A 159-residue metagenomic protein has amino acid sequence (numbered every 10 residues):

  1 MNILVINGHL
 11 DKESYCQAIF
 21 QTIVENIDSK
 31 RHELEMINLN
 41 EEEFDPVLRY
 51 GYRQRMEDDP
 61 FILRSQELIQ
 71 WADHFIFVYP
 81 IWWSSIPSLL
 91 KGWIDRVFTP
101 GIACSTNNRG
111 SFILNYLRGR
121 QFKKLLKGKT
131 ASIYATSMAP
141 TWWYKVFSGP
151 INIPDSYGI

Functional and structural regions predicted by a protein language model:
M1-H32: N-terminal beta1-alpha1 ligand-phosphate binding loop
G8, L39, T136: Cofactor-binding loop segments of dinucleotide-utilizing enzymes, especially the Rossmann-like FAD- and NAD(P)+-binding
D11-K12, R53-Q54, Y144: A generic structural signal for short
K12, E43, P140: Flexible, glycine-rich phosphate/dinucleotide-binding loops and adjacent beta-alpha linkers at cofactor/substrate
A18-S29, F147-I159: Short, solvent-exposed amphipathic alpha-helices that sit in or adjacent to ligand/effector-binding or catalytic
M36: Short beta-strand "acidic-cap" motif of Rossmann-like dinucleotide-binding folds
L39-E57: N-terminal beta-loop-helix "entrance" segment that forms/cooperates in small-molecule cofactor or anionic ligand
E57-P154: Helix-loop-strand module that forms the ligand-binding subsite of alpha/beta enzymes
